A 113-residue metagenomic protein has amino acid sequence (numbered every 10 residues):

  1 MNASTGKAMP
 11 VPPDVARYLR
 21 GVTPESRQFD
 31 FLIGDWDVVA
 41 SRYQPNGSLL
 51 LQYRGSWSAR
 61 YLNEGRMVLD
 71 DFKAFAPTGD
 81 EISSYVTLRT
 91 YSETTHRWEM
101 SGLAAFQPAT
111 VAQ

Functional and structural regions predicted by a protein language model:
M1-L50, S58-L62: Amphipathic/hydrophobic helical signal segments and adjacent flexible N-terminal regions that mediate secretion
R27, W57-S58, T87, A112-Q113: Residue-level detector of beta-strand structural context in well-folded domains
I33-D37, E64-D71, T95-E99: Short, hydrophobic/aromatic-rich segments at coil-to-beta transitions
A40-Q44, W57, F72-A76, G102-A104: Short, well-ordered turn and helix-capping elements at secondary-structure junctions
L51-F75, D80-S84: N-terminal glycine/threonine-rich, aromatic-flanked beta-hairpin/loop signature
A74-A112: Helix-adjacent hinge/juxtasegments
